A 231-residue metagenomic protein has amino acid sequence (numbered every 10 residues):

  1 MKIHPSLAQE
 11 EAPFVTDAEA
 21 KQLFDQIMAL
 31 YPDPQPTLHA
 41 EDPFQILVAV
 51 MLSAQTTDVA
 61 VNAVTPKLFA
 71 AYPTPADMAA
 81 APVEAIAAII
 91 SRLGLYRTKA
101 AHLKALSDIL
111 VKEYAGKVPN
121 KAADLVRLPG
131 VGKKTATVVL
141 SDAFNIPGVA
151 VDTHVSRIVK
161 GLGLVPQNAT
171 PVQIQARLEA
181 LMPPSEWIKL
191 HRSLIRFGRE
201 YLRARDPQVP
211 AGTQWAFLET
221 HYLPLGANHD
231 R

Functional and structural regions predicted by a protein language model:
K2-R231: Catalytic cores of DNA base-excision repair glycosylases
